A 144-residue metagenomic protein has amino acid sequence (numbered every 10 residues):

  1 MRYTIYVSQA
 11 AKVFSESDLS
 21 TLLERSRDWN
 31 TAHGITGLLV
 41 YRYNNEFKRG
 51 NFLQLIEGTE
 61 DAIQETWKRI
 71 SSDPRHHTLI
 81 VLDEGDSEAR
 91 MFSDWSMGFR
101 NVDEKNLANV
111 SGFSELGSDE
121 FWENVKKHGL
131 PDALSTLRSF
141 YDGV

Functional and structural regions predicted by a protein language model:
M1-V144: Charge-rich, low-complexity N-terminal segments
